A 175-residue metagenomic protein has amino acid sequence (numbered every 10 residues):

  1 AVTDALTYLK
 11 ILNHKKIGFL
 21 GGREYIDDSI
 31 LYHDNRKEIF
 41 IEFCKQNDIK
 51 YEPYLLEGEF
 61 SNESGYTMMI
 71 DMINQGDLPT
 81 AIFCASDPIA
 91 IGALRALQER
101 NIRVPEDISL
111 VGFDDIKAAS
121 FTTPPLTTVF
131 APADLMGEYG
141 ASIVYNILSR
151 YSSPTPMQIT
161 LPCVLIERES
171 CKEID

Functional and structural regions predicted by a protein language model:
A1-D175: Bacterial carbohydrate/catabolite-sensing allosteric modules
